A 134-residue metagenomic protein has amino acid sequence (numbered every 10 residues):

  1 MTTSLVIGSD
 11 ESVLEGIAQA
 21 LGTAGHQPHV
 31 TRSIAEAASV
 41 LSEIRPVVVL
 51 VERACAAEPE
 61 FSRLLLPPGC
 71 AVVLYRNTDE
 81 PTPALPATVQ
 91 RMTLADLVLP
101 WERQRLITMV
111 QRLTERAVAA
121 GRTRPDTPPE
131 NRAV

Functional and structural regions predicted by a protein language model:
D10-V30: Two-component/phosphorelay signaling modules centered on CheY-like receiver
R32-V48, A56: Acidic, metal-coordinating helix/loop segments flanking the phosphotransfer/catalytic sites of two-component signaling
E43-I44, M92, W101: Active-site charged/polar residues at nucleotide-handling catalytic sites that mediate phosphoryl, nucleotidyl
V51-R53, A71-T78: Short beta-strand elements of ligand-binding domains
C55-C70: Short amphipathic alpha-helix used as the core "switch/output" element in two-component signaling
A57-P59, R76-D96: Alpha4 helix (beta4-alpha4-beta5 surface) of REC/receiver domains from two-component response regulators
L97-V110, T114: C-terminal output helix
A117-V134: CheY-like receiver
